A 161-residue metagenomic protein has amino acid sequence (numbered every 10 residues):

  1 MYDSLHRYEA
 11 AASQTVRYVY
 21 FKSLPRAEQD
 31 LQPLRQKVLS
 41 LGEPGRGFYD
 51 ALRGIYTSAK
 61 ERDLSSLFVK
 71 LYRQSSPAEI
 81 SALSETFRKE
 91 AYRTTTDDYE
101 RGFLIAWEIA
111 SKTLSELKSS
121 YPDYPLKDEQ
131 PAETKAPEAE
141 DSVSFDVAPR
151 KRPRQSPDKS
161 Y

Functional and structural regions predicted by a protein language model:
M1-Y161: Intrinsic-disorder/low-complexity detector
